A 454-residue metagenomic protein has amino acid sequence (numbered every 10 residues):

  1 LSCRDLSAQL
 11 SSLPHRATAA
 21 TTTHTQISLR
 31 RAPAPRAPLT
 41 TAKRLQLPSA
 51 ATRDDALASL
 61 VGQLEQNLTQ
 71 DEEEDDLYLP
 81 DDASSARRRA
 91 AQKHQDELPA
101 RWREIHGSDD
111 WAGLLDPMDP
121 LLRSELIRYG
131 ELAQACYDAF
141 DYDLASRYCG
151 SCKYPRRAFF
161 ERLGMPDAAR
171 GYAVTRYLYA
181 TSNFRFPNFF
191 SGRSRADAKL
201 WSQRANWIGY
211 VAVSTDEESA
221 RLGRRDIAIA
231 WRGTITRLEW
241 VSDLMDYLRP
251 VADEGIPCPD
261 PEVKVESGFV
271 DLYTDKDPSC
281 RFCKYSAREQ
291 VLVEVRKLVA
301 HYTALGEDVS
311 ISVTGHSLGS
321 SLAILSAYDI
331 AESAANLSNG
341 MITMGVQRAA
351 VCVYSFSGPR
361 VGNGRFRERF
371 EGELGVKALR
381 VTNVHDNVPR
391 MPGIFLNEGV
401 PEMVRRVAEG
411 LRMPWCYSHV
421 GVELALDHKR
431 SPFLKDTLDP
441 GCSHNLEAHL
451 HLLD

Functional and structural regions predicted by a protein language model:
S2-E125, Y142, R225, P259 (+2 more regions): Serine hydrolase/lipase
S124, Y129-F140, R147, R157 (+7 more regions): Structured beta-strand/turn binding interfaces of compact recognition modules in eukaryotic regulators
D143-G150, R156, M165, A169 (+9 more regions): Active-site- or binding-pocket-proximal scaffold segments within functional domains
P155-T215: Extended, Lys/Arg-enriched charged tracts that mediate electrostatic binding to polyanionic substrates
A198-Q203, G209, D216-A220, A300-A304 (+2 more regions): Beta-strand elements of modular eukaryotic interaction domains
S202-I256: Short, surface-exposed "cap/lid" segments of acyl-processing enzymes
S320: Catalytic nucleophile loop
